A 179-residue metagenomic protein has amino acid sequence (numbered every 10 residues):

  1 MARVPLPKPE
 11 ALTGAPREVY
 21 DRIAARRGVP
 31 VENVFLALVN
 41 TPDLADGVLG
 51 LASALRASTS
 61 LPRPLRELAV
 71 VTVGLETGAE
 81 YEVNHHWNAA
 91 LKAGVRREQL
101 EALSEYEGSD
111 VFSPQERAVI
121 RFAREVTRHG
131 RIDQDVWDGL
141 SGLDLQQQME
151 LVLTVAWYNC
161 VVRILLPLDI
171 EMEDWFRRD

Functional and structural regions predicted by a protein language model:
M1-D179: Hydrophobic alpha-helical segments
